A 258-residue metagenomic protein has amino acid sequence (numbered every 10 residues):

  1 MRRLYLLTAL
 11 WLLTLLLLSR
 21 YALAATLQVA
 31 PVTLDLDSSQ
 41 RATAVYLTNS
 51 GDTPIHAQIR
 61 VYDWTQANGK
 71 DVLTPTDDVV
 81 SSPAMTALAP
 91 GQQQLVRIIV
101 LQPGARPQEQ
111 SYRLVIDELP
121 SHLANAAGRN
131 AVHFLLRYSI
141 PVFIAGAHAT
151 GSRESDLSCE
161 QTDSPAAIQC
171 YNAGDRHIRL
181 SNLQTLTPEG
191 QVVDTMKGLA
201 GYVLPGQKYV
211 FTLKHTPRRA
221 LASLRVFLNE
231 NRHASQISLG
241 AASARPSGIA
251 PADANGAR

Functional and structural regions predicted by a protein language model:
M1-W11: Bacterial N-terminal signal peptides that target proteins for export
W11-L12, A22: Cleavable N-terminal signal peptides
A24-S50, G151-Q161, P165: Beta-sheet-dominated interaction scaffolds and their linkers
T43-N49, G91, I98, R113-D117 (+1 more regions): Buried hydrophobic-core signal for structured, non-transmembrane domains
G51-L73, A173-Q191: Short acidic, flexible loop segments centered on an aromatic residue
V72-G104, Q191-R219: Intrinsically disordered, low-complexity Pro/Gly/Ser/Thr-rich segments with frequent PxxP/GP/PP motifs and embedded
L101-A149, R218-R258: Terminal connector regions
